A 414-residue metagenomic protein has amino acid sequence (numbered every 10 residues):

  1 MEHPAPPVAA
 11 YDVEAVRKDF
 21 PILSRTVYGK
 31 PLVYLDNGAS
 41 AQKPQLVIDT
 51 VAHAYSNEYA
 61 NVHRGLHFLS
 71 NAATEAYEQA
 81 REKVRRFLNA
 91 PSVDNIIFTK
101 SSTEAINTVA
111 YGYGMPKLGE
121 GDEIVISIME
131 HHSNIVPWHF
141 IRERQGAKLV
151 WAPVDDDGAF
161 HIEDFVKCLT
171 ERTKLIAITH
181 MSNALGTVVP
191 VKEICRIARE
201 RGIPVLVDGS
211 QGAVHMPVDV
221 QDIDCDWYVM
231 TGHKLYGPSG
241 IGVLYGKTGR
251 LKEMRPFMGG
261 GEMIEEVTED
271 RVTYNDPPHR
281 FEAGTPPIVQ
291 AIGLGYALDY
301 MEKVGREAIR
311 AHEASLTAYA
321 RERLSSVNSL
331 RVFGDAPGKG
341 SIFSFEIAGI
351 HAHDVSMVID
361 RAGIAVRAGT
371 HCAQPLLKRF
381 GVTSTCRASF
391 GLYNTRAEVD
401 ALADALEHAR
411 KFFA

Functional and structural regions predicted by a protein language model:
M1-A414: Pyridoxal 5′-phosphate
